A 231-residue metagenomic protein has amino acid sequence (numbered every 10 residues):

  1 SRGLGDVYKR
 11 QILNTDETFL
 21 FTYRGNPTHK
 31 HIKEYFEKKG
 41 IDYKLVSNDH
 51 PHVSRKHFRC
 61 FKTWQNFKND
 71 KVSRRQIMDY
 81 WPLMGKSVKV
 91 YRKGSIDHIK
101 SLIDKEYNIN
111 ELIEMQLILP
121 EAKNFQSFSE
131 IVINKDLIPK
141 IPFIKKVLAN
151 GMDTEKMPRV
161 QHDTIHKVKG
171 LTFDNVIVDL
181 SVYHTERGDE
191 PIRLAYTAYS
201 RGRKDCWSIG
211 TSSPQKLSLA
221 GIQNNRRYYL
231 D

Functional and structural regions predicted by a protein language model:
S1-D231: The feature marks helicase ATPase cores and/or their adjacent C-terminal helical subdomains in SF1/SF2/AAA+ helicases
